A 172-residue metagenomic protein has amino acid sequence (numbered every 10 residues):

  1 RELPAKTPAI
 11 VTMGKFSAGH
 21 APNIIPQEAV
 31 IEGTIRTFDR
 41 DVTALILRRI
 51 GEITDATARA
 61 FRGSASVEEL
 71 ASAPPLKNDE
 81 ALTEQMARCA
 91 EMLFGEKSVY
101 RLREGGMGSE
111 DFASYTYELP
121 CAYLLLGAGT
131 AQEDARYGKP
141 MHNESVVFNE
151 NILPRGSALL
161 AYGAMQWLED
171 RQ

Functional and structural regions predicted by a protein language model:
R1-Q172: Metal-dependent amide/peptide-bond hydrolase catalytic core, centered on the "pita-bread" metallohydrolase fold
